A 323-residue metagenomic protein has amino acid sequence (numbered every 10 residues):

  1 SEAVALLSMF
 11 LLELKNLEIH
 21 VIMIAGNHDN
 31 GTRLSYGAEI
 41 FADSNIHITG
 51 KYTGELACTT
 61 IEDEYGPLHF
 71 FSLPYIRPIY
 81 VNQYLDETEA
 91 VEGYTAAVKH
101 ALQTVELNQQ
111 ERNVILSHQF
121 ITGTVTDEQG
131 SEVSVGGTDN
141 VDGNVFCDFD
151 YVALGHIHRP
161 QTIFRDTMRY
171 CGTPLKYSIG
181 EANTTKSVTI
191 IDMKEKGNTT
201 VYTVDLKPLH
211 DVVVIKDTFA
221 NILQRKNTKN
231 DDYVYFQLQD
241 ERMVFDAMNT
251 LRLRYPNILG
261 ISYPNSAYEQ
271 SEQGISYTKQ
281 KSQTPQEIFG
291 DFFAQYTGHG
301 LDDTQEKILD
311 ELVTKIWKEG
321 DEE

Functional and structural regions predicted by a protein language model:
S1-T60, V145-F149: Core catalytic region of metal-dependent phosphoesterases/phosphodiesterases, especially metallo-beta-lactamase-like
L7, G26, F70, H118 (+4 more regions): Divalent metal-coordination and catalytic microenvironments
K15-N16, L107-N108, N144-D148, N227-K229 (+1 more regions): Short, conserved loop/helix-junction motifs that constitute active-site signature segments in enzyme catalytic cores
I24-L34, G54-A57, R77-Y80, F120-V125 (+2 more regions): Active-site environment of divalent metal-dependent phosphoester hydrolases
Y36, I40, S44-G137: Conserved catalytic scaffold of divalent metal-dependent phosphoesterases
A42-D43, D127-G197: Conserved beta-sheet core of the metallophosphoesterase superfamily
L56-L68, L73, M168-Y233: Binuclear metal-dependent phosphoesterase catalytic core
M193-E323: Accessory, non-catalytic peripheral segments of nucleic-acid enzymes
